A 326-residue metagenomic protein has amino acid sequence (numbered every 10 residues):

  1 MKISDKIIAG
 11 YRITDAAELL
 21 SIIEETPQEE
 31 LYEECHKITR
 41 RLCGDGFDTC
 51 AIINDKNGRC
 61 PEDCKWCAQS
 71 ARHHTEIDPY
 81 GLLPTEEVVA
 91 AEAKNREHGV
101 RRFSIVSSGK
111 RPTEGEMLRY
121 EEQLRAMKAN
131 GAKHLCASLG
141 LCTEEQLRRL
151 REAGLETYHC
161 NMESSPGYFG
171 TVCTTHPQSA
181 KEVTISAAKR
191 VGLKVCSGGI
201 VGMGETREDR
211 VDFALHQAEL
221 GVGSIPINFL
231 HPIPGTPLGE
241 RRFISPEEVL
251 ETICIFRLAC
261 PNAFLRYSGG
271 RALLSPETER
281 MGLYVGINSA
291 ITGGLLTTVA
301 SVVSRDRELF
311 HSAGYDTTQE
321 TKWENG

Functional and structural regions predicted by a protein language model:
M1-E62, W66, E324-G326: Flexible, acidic/Gly-rich N-terminal and inter-domain linker regions that tether and position cofactor-handling modules
M1-P27, A90, A218-G326: Auxiliary Fe-S-binding modules of radical SAM enzymes
G10, C35, C64, I105 (+5 more regions): Conserved, mostly hydrophobic/aromatic
R72-A91, N95-A188, K194-G198, G223-N228: Core AdoMet radical
V88-A91, R119-L124, Q146, A180-A187 (+5 more regions): A general structural detector for well-ordered alpha-helical segments in enzyme core domains, enriched
F103, G109-T113, T184-E208, I227-R242 (+1 more regions): Conserved strand-turn element in the central/C-terminal portion of the radical SAM core barrel that lines
M117-K128, A153-H159, R207-G223, P276-T292: Short, electropositive alpha-helical surface patch
S138-T143, I200-L215: Active-site glycine- and acidic-residue-rich loops that bind and position anionic ligands or nucleotide-like cofactors
